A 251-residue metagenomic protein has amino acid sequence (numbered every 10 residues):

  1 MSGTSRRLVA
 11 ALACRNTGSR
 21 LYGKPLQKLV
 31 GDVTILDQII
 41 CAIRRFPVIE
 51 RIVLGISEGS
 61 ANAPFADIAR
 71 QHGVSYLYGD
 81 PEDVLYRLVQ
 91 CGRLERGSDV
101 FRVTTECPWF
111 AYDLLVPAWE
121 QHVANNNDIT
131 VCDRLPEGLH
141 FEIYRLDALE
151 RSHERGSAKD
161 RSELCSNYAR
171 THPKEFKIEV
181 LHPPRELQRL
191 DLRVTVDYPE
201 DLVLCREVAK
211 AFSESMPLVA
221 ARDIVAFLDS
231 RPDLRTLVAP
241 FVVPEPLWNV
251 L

Functional and structural regions predicted by a protein language model:
M1-Y22: N-terminal nucleotide-binding beta1-loop-alpha1 segment
A10-L12, L54, R102: Structural beta-sheet core signal
K24-V30: Short glycine-enriched, charge-decorated loop/helix-capping segments at active-site entrances that position
T34-I52, D67, Q71-H72: A short, N-terminal amphipathic alpha-helix
R51, S75, K177-E179: Conserved beta-strand segments of alpha/beta enzyme cores
E58-V123: Short phosphate-binding loop-to-helix
W109-R193, E200, E207, D223-L251: Conserved core of the sugar-phosphate nucleotidyltransferase
